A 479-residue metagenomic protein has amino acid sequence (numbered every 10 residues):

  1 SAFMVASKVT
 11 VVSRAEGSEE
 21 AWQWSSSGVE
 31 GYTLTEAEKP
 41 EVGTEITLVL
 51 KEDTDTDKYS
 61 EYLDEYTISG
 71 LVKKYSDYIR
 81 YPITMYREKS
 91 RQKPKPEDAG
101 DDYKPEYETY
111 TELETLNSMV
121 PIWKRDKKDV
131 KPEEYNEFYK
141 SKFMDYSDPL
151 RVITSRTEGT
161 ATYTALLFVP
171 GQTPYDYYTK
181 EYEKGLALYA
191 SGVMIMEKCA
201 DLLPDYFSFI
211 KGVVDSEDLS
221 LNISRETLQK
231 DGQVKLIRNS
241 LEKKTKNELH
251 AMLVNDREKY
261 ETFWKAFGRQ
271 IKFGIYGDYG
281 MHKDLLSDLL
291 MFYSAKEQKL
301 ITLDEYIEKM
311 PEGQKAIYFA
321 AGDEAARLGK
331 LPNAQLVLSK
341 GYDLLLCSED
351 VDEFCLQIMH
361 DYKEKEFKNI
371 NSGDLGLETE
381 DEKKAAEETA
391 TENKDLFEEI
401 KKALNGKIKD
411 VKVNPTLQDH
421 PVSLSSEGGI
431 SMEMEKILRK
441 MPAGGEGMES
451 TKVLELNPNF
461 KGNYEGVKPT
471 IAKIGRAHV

Functional and structural regions predicted by a protein language model:
S1-V5: Glycine-rich phosphate-binding loop
K8-H478: Conserved GHKL (Bergerat-fold) ATPase module
